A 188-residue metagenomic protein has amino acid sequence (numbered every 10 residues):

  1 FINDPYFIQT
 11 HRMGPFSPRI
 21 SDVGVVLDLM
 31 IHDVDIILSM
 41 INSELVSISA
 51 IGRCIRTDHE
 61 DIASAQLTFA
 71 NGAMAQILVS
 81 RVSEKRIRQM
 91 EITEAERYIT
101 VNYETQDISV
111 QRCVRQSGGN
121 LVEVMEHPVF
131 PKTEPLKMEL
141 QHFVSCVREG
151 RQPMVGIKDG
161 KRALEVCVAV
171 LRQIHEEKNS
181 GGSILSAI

Functional and structural regions predicted by a protein language model:
F1-R56: Predominantly a Rossmann-like dinucleotide-binding segment in NAD(P)-dependent oxidoreductases
D4, M30, R86-M90, V110-V114 (+1 more regions): A short, polar/proline- and glycine-enriched secondary-structure boundary/capping micro-motif
I20, N120-H127: Short glycine/proline- and acidic residue-enriched helix-loop micro-motifs that form flexible lids or anion-recognition
L29-H32, M138, K158, R162: A generic structural signal for residues located within well-ordered alpha-helices of large catalytic or ligand-binding
V34-D107, K137-R151, S186-I188: Contiguous beta-strand/loop segments that form the cofactor/metal-binding neighborhood of enzyme cores
A70, V144-I188: C-terminal helix-rich "cap/oligomerization" subdomain common to oxidoreductases
M125-V129, N179-G182: Generic detection of short hydrophobic beta-strand segments and adjacent strand-loop junctions
H127-Q141, V155: Active-site loop of classical SDR/Rossmann-like NAD(P)-dependent oxidoreductases, centered on the catalytic Tyr-X3-Lys
